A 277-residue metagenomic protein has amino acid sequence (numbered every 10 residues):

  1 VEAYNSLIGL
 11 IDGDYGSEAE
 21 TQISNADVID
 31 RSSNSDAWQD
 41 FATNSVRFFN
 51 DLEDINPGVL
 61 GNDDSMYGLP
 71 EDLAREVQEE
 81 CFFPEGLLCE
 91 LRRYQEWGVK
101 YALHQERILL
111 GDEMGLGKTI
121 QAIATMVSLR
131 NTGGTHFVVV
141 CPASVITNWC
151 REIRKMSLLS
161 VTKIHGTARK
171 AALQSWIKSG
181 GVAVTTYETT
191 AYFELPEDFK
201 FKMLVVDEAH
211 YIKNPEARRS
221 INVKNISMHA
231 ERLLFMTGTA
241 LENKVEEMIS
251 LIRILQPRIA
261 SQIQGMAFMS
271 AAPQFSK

Functional and structural regions predicted by a protein language model:
V1-I108, L159-S160, I177-V182, Y187-E188 (+2 more regions): Charged, low-complexity
Q95, G115, V139, D207 (+1 more regions): Conserved G/P- and acidic residue-centered "switch" motifs that form tight phosphate/ATP-binding loops in soluble
A102, E113, T239: P-loop (Walker A) phosphate-binding loop of NTP-binding proteins
L109-L116, Q121-E152, H229-R232: Conserved SF1/SF2 helicase motif Ia
G115, E188-A191, H210-K213, A240-L241: Catalytic acidic motif of RecA-like/P-loop NTPases
G134-H136, K155-V161, K178, M203 (+2 more regions): Conserved P-loop NTPase motor "coupling/switch" region that bridges the ATPase
H136-A183: Conserved nucleic-acid-binding Ia/Ib motif block in the N-terminal RecA-like helicase ATPase lobe
A168-L173, Y192-F193, N222: Short acidic active-site motifs
